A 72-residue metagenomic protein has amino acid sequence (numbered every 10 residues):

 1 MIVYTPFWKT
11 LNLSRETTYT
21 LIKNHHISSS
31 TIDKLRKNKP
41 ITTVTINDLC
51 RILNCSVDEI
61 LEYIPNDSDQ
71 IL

Functional and structural regions predicted by a protein language model:
M1-T20: A short, Lys/Arg-rich alpha-helix, primarily the initiator
K9-T10, L61-L72: Short, charged recognition helix plus adjacent turn of helix-turn-helix-like nucleic-acid-binding domains
N12, K23, R51: Alpha-helical residues within the helix-turn-helix
R15-D33: Short alpha-helical DNA-recognition segment
K39-R51: Short, basic-rich loop-to-helix N-cap that marks the start of a DNA-contacting helix
